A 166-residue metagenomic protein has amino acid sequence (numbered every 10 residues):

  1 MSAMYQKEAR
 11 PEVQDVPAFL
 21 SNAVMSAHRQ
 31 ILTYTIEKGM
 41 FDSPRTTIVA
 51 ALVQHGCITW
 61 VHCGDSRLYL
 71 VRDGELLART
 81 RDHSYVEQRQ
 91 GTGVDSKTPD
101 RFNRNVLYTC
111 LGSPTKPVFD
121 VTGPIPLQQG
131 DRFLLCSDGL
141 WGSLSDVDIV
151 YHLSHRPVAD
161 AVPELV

Functional and structural regions predicted by a protein language model:
M1-V166: PP2C/PPM-type serine/threonine phosphatase catalytic domain
